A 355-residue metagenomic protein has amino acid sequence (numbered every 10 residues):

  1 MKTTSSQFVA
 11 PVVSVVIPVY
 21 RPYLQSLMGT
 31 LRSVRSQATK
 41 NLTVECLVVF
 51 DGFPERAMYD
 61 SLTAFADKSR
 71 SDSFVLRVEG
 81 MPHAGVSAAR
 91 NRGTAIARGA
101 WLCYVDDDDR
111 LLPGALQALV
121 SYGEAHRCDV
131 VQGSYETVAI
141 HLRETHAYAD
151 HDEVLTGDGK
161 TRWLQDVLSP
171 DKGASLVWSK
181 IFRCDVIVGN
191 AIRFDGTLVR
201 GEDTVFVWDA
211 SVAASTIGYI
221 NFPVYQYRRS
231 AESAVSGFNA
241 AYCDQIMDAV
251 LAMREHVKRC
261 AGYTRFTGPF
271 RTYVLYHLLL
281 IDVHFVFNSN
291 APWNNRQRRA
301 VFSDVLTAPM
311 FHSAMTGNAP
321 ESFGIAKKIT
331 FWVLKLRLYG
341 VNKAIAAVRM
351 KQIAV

Functional and structural regions predicted by a protein language model:
M1-A10, A88, A125, N288-V355: Membrane-interface aromatic/basic loop that binds lipid-linked glycans or pyrophosphate carriers, typified by
P18, D107-G218, Y225-Y242: Donor-binding/catalytic cores of nucleotide-activated saccharide and glycerol-phosphate transferases/polymerases
P22-S36, A57-S61: Short, well-formed alpha-helical segments that are part of the catalytic scaffolds of diverse glycosyltransferases
L31-T43, S69: Short, acidic, metal-binding catalytic loop of nucleotide-sugar glycosyltransferases
L47-L62: A conserved acidic beta->alpha catalytic loop
G80-A97: Glycine-rich, basic loop-to-helix element that forms the pyrophosphate-binding segment of sugar-nucleotide handling
L102: Short aromatic/hydrophobic "clamp" motif used to bind/position activated sugar donors
F222-S230, S236-G262, H277-F311: Catalytic core of nucleotide-sugar-dependent glycosyltransferases
